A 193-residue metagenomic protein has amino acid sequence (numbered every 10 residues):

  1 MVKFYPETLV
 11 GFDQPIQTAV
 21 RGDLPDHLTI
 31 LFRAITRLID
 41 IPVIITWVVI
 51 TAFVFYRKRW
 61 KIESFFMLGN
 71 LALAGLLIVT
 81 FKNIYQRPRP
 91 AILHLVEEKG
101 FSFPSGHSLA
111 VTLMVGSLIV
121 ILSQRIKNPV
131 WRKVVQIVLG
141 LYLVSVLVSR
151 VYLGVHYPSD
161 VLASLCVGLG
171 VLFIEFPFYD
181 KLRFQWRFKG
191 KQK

Functional and structural regions predicted by a protein language model:
M1-V2, V48-V54: Hydrophobic core of alpha-helical transmembrane segments in multi-pass integral membrane proteins
M1-V43, I84-Y85, R89-L95: N-terminal transmembrane-helix/juxtamembrane module of multi-pass inner/ER membrane proteins
K3-P6, K58, Y85-Q86, K127 (+1 more regions): Short helix-capping/hinge motifs at transmembrane helix termini and TM-loop junctions
G11, V48, R57-N128: Membrane-interface loops
L24-H27, L76-R87, V146-V151, I174-D180: Juxtamembrane membrane-interface segments at transmembrane alpha-helix termini
T51, G69-A74, Y142, G168: Transmembrane alpha-helical core residues of multi-pass small-molecule transporters, especially secondary transporters
A52-R57, R150-V151: Hydrophobic alpha-helical transmembrane segments
A91-K193: Membrane-embedded catalytic cores of phosphoryl/pyrophosphoryl-handling enzymes
